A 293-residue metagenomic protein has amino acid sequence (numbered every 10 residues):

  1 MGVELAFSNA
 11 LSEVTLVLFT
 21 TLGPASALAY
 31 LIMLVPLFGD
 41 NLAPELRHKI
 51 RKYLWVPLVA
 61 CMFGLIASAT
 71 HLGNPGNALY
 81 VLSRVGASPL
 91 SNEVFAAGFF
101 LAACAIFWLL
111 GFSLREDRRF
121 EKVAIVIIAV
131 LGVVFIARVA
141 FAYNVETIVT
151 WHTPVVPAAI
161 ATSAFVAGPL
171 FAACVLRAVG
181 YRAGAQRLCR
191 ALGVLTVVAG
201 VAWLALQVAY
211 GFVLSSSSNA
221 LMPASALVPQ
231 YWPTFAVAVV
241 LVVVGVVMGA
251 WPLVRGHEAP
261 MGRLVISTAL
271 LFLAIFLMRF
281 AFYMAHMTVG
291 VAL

Functional and structural regions predicted by a protein language model:
M1-F63, F280, M284-T288: N-terminal signal-anchor module of multipass membrane proteins
M1-L16, E45, A69-S91, A140-A158 (+2 more regions): Membrane-interface interhelical loops and short amphipathic "cap" helices that link adjacent transmembrane segments
L11, E45, K52, V59 (+5 more regions): Generic hydrophobic alpha-helical membrane-segment signal
T20-P24, N41-P44, A96-G98, A103-T268 (+1 more regions): Long, contiguous internal "core" modules enriched in hydrophobic/ aromatic residues
A29, V35, V85, V240-M248: Non-transmembrane, aqueous-exposed alpha-helical and coiled segments at domain scale
W55, V59-R115, A129: Long, hydrophobic/aromatic-enriched structural stretches that serve as scaffold segments
